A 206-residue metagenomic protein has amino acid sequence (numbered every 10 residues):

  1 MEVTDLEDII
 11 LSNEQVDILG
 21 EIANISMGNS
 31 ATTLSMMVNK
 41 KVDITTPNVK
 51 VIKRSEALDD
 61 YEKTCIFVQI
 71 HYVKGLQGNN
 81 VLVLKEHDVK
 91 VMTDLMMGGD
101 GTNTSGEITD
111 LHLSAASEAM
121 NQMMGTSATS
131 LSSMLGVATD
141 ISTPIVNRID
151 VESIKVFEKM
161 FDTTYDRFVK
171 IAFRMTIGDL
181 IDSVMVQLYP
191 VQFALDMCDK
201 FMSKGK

Functional and structural regions predicted by a protein language model:
E2-G205: Composition-driven recognition of glycine/serine/threonine/acidic- and proline-rich low-complexity segments and repeats
